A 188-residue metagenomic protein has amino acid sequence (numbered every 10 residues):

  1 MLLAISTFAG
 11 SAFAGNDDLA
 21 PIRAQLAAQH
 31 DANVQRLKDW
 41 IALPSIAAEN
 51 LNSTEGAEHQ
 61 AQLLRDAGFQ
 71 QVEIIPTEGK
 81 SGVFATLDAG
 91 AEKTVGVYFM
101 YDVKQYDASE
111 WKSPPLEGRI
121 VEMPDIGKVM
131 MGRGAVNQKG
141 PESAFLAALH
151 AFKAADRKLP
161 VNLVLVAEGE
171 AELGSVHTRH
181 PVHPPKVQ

Functional and structural regions predicted by a protein language model:
M1-G10: Bacterial N-terminal signal peptides
N16-A108: N-terminal helical capping/dimerization or prosegment-like subdomains of hydrolases acting on amide or phosphate bonds
L26-H30, A155, P185: Residue-level recognition of alpha-helix termini/interfacial anchor residues
A48, G132-G140, G169-L173: Alpha-helix capping and helix-loop boundary segments enriched in small/acidic/polar residues
N52, G56, P141, H177-T178: Residues at alpha-helix caps and immediate loop-helix transition turns in enzyme cores, especially N- and C-cap
A61, S143-H150, R179-V182: Predominant activation on well-ordered alpha-helical scaffold segments within soluble catalytic domains
T94-V164: Active-site metal-coordination/substrate-binding segment of hydrolases, especially metallo-dependent peptidases
P160-Q188: Histidine/acidic-residue-rich, glycine-tolerant segments that coordinate divalent metal ions
